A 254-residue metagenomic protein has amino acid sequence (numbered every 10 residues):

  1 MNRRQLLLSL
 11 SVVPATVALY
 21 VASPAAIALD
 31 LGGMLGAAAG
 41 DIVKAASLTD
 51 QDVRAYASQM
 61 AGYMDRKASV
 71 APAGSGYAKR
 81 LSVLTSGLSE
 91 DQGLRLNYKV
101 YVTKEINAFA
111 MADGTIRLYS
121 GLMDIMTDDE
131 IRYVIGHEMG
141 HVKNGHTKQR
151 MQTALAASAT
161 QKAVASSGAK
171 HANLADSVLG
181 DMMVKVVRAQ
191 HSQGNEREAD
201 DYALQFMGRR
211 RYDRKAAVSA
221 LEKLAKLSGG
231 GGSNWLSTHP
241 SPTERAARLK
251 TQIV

Functional and structural regions predicted by a protein language model:
N2-V254: A Zn2+-metalloprotease active-site environment signal
